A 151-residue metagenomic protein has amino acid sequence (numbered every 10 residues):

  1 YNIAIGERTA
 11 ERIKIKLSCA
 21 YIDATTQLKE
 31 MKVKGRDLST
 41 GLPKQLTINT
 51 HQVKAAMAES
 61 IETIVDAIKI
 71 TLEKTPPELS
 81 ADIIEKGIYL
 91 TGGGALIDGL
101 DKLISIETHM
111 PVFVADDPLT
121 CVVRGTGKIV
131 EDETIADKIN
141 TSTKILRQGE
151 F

Functional and structural regions predicted by a protein language model:
Y1-A58: Phosphate-binding glycine-rich/basic clefts of nucleotide- and phosphate-handling proteins, predominantly
I3-E7, D23, L72-S80, A136-N140: Active-site phosphate-binding and catalytic loops of NTP-dependent enzymes
A4-R8, I48, Q52, A56-E59 (+4 more regions): Charged, alpha-helix-enriched surfaces in structured cytosolic catalytic cores of large nucleotide-utilizing machines
G6, A10, K128-F151: Acidic, glycine/GT-rich loop-and beta-edge segments that sit at the periphery of enzyme/chaperone cores
I22, A81-I104: Glycine-rich phosphate-binding loops at beta-strand->alpha-helix junctions
A56-I83, I129: Phosphate/ATP-binding catalytic cores across multiple sugar-kinase/actin-like superfamilies, primarily ASKHA
I68, L90, T126: Residue-level signature of catalytic and energy-coupling elements of molecular machines, predominantly ATP/GTP-dependent
K102-K128, A136: Conserved phosphate-binding/catalytic loops in two-lobed NTP-binding clefts
